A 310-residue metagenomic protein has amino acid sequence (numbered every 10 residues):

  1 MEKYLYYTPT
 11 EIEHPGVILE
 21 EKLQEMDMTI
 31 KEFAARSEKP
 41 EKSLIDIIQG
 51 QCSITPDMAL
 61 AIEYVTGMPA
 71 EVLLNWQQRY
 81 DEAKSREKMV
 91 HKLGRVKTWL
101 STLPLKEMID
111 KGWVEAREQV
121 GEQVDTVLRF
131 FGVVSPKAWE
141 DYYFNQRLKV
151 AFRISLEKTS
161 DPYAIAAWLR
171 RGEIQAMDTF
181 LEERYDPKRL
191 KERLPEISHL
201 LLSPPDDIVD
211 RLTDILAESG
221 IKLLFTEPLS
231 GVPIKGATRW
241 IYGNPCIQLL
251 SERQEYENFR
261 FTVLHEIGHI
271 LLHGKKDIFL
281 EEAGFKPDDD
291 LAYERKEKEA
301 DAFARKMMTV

Functional and structural regions predicted by a protein language model:
E2-M28: A short, Lys/Arg-rich alpha-helix, primarily the initiator
K3-L5, N145-V310: Conserved binding/catalytic microenvironments
E20, K31, L60: Residues within the helices of the helix-turn-helix
S37-E63: Recognition helix of helix-turn-helix/homeodomain-like DNA-binding domains that insert into the DNA major groove
D57-V72, V127: DNA major-groove recognition helix of helix-turn-helix/homeodomain DNA-binding modules
P69-R95: Short amphipathic recognition helices of helix-turn-helix/homeodomain-type DNA-binding modules
S85-K191, E196: Interdomain hinge/linker segments and adjacent boundary elements that couple functional modules
